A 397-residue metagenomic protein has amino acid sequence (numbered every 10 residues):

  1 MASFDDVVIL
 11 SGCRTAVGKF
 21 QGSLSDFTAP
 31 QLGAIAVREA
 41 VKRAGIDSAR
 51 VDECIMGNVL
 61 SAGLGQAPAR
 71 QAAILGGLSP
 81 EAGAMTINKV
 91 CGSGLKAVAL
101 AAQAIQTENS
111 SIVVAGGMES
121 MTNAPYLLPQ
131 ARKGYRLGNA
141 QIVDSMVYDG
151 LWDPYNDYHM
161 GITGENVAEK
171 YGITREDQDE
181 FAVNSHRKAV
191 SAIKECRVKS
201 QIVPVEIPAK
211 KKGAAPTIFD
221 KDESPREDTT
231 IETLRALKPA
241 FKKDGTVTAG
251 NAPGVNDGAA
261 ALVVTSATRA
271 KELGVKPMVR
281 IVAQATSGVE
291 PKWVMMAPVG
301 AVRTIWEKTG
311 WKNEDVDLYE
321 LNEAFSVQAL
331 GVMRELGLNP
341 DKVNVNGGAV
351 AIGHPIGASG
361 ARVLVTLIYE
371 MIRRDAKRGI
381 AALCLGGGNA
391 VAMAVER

Functional and structural regions predicted by a protein language model:
M1-F27, T230-M296, G300, V365-T366 (+2 more regions): Condensing-enzyme catalytic core mediating Claisen C-C bond formation in acyl metabolism
A2-L64, P68-G76, G83, T163-R175 (+5 more regions): Conserved active-site "lid/cap" helical segment
C13-T15, D26-I35, R43, D177-E272 (+2 more regions): N-terminal extracellular/periplasmic Venus flytrap/periplasmic-binding protein-like
A49-G57, G83-N88, V113-G117, D177-N184 (+5 more regions): Beta-strand segments within the central parallel beta-sheet cores of soluble alpha/beta enzyme folds
N58-V113, Y155-H159, D228-G254, E335-R362 (+2 more regions): Conserved catalytic cysteine-centered active-site region of acyl-thioester-dependent Claisen-condensing enzymes
I87-E119, I162, A168-R197, A261-T268 (+3 more regions): Active-site-proximal alpha-helical scaffold in enzymes
I112-N166: Flexible glycine-/small-residue-enriched beta->alpha junction loops that bind anionic phosphate/pyrophosphate groups
T163-E165, V198-Q201, K211, V282-A351: Active-site pocket-lining segment
